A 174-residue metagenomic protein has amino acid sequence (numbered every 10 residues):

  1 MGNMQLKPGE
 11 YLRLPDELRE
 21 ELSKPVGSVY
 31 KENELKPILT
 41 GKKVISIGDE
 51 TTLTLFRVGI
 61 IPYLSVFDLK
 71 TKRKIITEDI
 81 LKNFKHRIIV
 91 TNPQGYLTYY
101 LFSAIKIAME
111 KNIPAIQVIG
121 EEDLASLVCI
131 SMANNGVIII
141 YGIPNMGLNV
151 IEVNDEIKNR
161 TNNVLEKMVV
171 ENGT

Functional and structural regions predicted by a protein language model:
M1-K85, P93: N-terminal, charge-rich interaction modules
I45-L53, I119-S126, N145-M146: Gly/Ser/Thr-rich loops at beta-strand to alpha-helix junctions that form or flank small-molecule/cofactor-binding
T52-T54, S103-A104, C129-I130: Feature captures the catalytic cores and cofactor-binding loops of soluble hydro-lyases/lyases that act on carboxylate
F56-L64, I80-K82, I130-N135, N154-K158 (+1 more regions): Short, solvent-exposed amphipathic alpha-helical segments in soluble enzyme and RNA/protein-processing domains
P62-L69, N135-P144: Short hydrophobic/aromatic-enriched beta-strand-loop microsegments
H86-V118, L124: Internal catalytic-core helix/loop-beta-alpha segment that presents or stabilizes conserved functional determinants
P114-I139: Hydrophobic/aromatic-rich, well-ordered segments within soluble, folded domains that form packed cores
I143-K158, V169-V170: Short, flexible loop segments at boundaries between secondary-structure elements
